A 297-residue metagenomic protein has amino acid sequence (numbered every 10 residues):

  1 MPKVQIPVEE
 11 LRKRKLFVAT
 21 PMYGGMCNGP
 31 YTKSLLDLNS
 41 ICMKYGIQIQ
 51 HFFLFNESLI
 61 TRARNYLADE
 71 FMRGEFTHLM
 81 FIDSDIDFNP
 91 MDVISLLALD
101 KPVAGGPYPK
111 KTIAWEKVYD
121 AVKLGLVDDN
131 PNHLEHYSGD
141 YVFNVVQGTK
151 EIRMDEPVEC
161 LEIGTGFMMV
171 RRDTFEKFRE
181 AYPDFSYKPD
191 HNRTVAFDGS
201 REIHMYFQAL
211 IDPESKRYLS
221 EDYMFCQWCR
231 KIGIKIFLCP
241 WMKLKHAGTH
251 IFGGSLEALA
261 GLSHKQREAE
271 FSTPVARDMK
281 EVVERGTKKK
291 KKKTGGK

Functional and structural regions predicted by a protein language model:
M1-R62, K280-E284, K289-K290, K297: N-proximal low-complexity "stem/linker" segments adjacent to membrane-targeting elements
P2-F17, E180-K297: C-terminal catalytic/acceptor-binding lobe
G24, Y45, T112, A260-K265: Cationic, hydrophobic amphipathic alpha-helical membrane-interacting segments
M43, L97, C229-R230: Anion (oxyanion) recognition and catalysis
Q48, D85, P102, K235-F237 (+1 more regions): Residue-level detector of anion-binding/catalytic polar loops
N65-H78: Active-site nucleotide-sugar/metal-binding loop of Leloir-type enzymes
A68, N89-A209: Conserved catalytic core of nucleotide-sugar-dependent glycosyltransferases
E75-D87: Short beta-strand-to-loop acidic/aromatic patch adjacent to the donor-nucleotide binding site
